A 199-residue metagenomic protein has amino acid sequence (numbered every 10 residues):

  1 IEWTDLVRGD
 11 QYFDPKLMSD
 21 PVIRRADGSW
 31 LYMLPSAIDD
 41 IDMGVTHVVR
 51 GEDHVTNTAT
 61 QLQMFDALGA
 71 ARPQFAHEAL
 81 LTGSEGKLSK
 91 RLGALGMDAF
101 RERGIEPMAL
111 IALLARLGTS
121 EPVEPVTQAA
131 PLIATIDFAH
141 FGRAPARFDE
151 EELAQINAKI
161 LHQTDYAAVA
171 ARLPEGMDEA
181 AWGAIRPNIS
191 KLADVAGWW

Functional and structural regions predicted by a protein language model:
I1-H77, T82-L88, G96: Active-site cores that bind ATP or allylic diphosphates and position pyrophosphate for catalysis
T56, L68-W199: Catalytic adenosine-cofactor/nucleotide-binding cores of aminoacyl-tRNA synthetases and other
